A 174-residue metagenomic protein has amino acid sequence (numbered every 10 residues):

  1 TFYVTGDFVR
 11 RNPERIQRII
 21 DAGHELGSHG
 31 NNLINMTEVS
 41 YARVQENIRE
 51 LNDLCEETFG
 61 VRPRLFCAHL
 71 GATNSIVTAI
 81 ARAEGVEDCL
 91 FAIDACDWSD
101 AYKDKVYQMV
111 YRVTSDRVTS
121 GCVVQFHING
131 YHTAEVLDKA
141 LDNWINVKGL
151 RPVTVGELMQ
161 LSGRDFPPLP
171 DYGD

Functional and structural regions predicted by a protein language model:
T1-P63, M159: Active-site beta->alpha N-cap acidic-glycine motif
T1-V4, E25-S28, R64-A68, E87-F91 (+2 more regions): Structural recognition of the beta-strand scaffold that forms the well-ordered cores of secreted hydrolase catalytic
T5-D7, N31, A68-G71, I93-C96 (+2 more regions): Active-site beta-loop-alpha junctions enriched in small/polar residues
V9-R11, H132-D174: C-terminal domain-boundary segment and adjacent tail
I16-I19, A42-V44, K103-V106, F166-D171: Short low-complexity, flexible loop/linker segments enriched in glycine and/or proline with clustered acidic
I16-I19, A81, R117, W144: Generic structural signal for hydrophobic
A22-G23, E84, S120-G121, V147-K148: Structured helix-beta-strand junction loops
I34-F59, A72-S120, T133-L137: Alpha-helical scaffold elements lining the catalytic groove of polysaccharide deacetylases
